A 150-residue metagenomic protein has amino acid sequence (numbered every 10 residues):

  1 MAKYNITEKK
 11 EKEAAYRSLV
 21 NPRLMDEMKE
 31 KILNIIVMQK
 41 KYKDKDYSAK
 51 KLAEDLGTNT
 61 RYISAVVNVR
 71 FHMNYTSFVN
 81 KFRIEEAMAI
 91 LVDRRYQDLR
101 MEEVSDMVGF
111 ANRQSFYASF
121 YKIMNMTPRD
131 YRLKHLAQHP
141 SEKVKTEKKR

Functional and structural regions predicted by a protein language model:
M1-D98, E102-E103, S119-K122, R129 (+1 more regions): Membrane-proximal linker segments that couple transmembrane helices to downstream signaling/catalytic modules
T58, F110-A111: The short coil/loop that forms the "turn" connecting the two helices of the helix-turn-helix
R61, R113-Q114: Key DNA-contact positions within bacterial/archaeal DNA-binding proteins
